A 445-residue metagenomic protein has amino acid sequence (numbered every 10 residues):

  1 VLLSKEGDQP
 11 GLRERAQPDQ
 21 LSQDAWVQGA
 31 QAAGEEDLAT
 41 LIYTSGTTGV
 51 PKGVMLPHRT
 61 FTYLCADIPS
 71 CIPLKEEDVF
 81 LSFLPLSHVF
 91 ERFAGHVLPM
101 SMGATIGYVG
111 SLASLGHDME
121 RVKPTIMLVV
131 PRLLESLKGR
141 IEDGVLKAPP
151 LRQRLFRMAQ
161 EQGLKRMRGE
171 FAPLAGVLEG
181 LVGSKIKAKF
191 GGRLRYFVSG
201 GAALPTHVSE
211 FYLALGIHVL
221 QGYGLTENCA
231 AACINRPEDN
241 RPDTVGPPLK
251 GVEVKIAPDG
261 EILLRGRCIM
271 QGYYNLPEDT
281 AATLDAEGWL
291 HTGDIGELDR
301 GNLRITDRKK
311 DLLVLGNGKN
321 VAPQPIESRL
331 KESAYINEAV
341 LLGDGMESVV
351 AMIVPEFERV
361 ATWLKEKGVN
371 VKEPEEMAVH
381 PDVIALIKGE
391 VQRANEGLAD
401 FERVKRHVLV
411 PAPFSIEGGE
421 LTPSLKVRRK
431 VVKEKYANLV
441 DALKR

Functional and structural regions predicted by a protein language model:
V1-E35, I141-K185: ANL superfamily adenylate-forming
Q20-Y43, V50, P73-V79: Conserved pre-ATP/AMP-binding loop-to-beta segment of ANL
A39-C65: Conserved AMP-binding A3 loop
H58, L204, L213-H218, L225-D243 (+2 more regions): Active-site loops of AMP-binding adenylate-forming
S87, E91-G107, E120, T125: Conserved short alpha-helical elements in the N-terminal third of ANL/AMP-binding
P248-L315, E332: Conserved ATP-binding/catalytic segment of the ANL
I269, N302-K331, V360-H380, D400-V404 (+2 more regions): Adenylate-forming
E338, K388-R445: Conserved C-terminal "lid"/linker of ANL adenylate-forming enzymes
